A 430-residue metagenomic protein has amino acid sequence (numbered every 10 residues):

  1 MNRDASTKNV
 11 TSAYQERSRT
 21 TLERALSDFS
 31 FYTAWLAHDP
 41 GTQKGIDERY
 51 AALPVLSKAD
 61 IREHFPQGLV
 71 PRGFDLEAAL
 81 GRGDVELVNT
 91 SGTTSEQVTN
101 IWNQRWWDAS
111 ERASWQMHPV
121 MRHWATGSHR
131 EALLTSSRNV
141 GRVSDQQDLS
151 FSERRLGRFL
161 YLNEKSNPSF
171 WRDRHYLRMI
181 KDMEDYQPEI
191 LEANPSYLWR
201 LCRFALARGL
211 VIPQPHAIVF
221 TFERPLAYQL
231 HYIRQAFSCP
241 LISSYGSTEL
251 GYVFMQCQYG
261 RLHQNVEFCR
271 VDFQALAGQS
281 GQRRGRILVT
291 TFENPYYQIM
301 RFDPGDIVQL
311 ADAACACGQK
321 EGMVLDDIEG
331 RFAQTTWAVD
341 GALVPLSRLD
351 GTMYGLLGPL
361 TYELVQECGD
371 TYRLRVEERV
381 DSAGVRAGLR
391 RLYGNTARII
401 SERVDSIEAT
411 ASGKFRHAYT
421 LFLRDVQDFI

Functional and structural regions predicted by a protein language model:
M1-N89, S95-R130, S137, D185-E192 (+4 more regions): Nucleotide 5′-phosphate-binding alpha/beta core
T20, S137-N265: Conserved adenylate-forming
A25, T90, L191, I233 (+5 more regions): Residue-level signal for inorganic ion chemistry
T90-Q97, P195, T248, P304: Ser/Thr-glycine-rich phosphate-binding loops at phosphate-binding pockets of nucleotides, nucleotide cofactors
A132-L134, L288: Short, well-ordered beta-strand segments
L191, E293-N395: AMP-binding/adenylate-forming catalytic core of the ANL superfamily
F220, P225-C315, Q334: Conserved AMP-binding/adenylate-forming
P240, E363, R398-I400: Conserved beta-strand segments of alpha/beta enzyme cores
